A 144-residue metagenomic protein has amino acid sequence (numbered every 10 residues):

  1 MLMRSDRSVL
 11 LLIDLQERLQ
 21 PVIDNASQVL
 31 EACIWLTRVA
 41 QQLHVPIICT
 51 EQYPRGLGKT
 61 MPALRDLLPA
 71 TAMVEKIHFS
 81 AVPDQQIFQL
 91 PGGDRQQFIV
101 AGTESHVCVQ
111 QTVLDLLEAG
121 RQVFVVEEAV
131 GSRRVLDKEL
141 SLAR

Functional and structural regions predicted by a protein language model:
L2-V9, L43, G56-R144: Active-site-adjacent betaalpha module
S5-S8, I23-I48: A short alpha/beta connector and helix-capping loop motif
L15, C49-Q52, E127: A cross-domain feature marking catalytic cores of carbohydrate-active enzymes and several ubiquitous metabolic/repair
E17-V22: Short acidic, Gly/Ser-rich segments with clustered Asp/Glu that frequently serve as metal-coordination loops in enzyme
D24-A26, E51, E75-F79: Short, flexible loop segments at the rims of nucleotide/cofactor-binding pockets, characterized by
I48-C49, I99: Short glycine-rich phosphate-binding loop at a beta-alpha junction
